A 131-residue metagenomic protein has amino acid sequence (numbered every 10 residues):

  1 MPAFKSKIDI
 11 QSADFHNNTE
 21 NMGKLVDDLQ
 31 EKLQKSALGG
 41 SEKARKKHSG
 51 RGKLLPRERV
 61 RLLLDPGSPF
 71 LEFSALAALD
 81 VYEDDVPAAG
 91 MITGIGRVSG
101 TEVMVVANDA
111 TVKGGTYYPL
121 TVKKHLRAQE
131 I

Functional and structural regions predicted by a protein language model:
M1-I131: Terminal-region recognition feature
